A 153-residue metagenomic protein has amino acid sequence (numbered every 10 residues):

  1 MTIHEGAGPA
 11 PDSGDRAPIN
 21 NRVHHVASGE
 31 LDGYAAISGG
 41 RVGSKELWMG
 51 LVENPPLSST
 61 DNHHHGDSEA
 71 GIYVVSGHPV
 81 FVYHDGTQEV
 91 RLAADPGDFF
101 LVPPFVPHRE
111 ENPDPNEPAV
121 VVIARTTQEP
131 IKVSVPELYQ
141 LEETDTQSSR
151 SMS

Functional and structural regions predicted by a protein language model:
M1-E46, L51, D61, E137-S153: A short, N-terminal "cap"/entry segment at the start of jelly-roll beta-barrel domains of the cupin/DSBH fold
V42, D67, G86, P115-N116: Short strand-connecting beta-turns/loops that link adjacent beta-strands
V42-K45, N54-S59, S76-V80, P130: Short, charged/polar surface micro-motifs in flexible loops or helix N-caps
V52, G71, F100-L101, N116-S134: A short hydrophobic beta-strand segment most commonly corresponding to one strand of the jelly-roll/cupin
S59, S68-P96, V106: A short beta-strand-loop-beta hairpin characteristic of the jelly-roll/cupin
T60-H63, F81-V82, V102, H108-P115: Short beta-strand His + acidic residue motifs that chelate non-heme Fe in jelly-roll/DSBH and cupin folds
E89-V90, E111-A119: Short conserved catalytic/interaction loops centered on acidic-Pro-aromatic/His motifs
A94-P113, A124-T126: Conserved metal-binding segment of the jelly-roll/cupin
